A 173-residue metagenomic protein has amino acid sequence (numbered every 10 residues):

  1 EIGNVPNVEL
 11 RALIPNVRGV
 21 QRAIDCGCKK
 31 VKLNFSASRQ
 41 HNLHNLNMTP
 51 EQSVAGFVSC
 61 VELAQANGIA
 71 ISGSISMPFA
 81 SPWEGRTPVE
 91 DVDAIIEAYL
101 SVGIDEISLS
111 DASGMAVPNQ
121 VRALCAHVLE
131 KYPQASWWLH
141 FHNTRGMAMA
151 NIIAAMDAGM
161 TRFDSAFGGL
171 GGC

Functional and structural regions predicted by a protein language model:
E1-C173: Catalytic cores and adjacent flexible loops of soluble metabolic enzymes that perform enolate/carbanion chemistry on
